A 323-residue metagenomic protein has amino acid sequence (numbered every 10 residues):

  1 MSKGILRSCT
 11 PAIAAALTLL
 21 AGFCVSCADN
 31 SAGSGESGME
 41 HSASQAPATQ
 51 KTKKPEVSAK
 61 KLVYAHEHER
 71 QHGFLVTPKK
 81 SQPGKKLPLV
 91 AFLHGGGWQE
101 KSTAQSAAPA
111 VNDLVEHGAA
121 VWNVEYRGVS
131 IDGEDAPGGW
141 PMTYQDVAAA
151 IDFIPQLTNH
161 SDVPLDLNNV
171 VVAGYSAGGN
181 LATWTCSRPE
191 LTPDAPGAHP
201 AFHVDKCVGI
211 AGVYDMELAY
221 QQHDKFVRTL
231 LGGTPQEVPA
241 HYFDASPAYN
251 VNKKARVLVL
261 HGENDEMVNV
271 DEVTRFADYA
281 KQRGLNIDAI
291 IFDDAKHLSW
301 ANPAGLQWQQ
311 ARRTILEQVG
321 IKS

Functional and structural regions predicted by a protein language model:
A43-G84: N-terminal cap/lid segment of alpha/beta-hydrolase-fold proteins
Y64, S102-A110, W122-L167: Catalytic nucleophile-loop/oxyanion-hole region of alpha/beta-hydrolase and closely related hydrolase-like folds
K85-G95: Short beta-strand element of the alpha/beta-hydrolase
D152-Q221: Primarily recognizes the serine-hydrolase "nucleophile elbow" in alpha/beta-hydrolase and SGNH/GDSL folds
G212-Y249: Mobile cap/lid helix-loop segments that gate and shape the active-site cleft of serine hydrolases
V259-H261, D265: Short beta-strand/loop motif that positions the catalytic acidic residue of the alpha/beta-hydrolase fold
E266-E272: Conserved alpha/beta-hydrolase "acid-adjacent" motif
T274-S323: C-terminal catalytic histidine-bearing segment of alpha/beta-hydrolase fold enzymes
